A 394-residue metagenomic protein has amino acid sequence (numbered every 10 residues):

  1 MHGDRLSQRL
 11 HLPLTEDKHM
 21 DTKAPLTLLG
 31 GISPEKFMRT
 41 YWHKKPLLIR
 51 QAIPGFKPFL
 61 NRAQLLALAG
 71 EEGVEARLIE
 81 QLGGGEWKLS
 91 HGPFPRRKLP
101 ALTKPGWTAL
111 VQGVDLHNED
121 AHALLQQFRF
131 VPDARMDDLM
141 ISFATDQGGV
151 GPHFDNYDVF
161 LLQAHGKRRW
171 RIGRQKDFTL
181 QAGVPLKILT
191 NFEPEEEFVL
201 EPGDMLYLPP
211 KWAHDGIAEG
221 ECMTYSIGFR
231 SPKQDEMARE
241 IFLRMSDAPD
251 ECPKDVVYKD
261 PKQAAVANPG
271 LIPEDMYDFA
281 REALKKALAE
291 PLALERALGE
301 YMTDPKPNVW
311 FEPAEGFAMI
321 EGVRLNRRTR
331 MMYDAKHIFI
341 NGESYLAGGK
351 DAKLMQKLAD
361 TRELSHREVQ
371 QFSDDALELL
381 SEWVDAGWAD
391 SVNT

Functional and structural regions predicted by a protein language model:
R5, R9-S90, K336-N393: N-terminal auxiliary "cap/dimerization" subdomain that precedes the catalytic jelly-roll/cupin core of mononuclear
M20-H43, I53-D204, W212-D260: Active-site region of the double-stranded beta-helix
T22-P25, I188-V199, D215-T394: Fe(II)/2-oxoglutarate
P46, P209-P210: Proline-centered helix-kink/hinge sites
Y207-P209, V392: Residue-level recognition of conserved beta-strand edge/terminus positions
